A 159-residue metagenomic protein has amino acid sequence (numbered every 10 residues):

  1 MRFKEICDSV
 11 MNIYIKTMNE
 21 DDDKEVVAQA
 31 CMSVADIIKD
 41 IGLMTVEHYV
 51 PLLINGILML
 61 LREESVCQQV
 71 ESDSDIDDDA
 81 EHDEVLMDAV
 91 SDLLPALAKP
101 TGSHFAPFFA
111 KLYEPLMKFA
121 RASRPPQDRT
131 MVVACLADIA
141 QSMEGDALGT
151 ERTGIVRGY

Functional and structural regions predicted by a protein language model:
M1-Y159: Karyopherin-beta/Importin-beta family HEAT-repeat alpha-solenoid scaffold
